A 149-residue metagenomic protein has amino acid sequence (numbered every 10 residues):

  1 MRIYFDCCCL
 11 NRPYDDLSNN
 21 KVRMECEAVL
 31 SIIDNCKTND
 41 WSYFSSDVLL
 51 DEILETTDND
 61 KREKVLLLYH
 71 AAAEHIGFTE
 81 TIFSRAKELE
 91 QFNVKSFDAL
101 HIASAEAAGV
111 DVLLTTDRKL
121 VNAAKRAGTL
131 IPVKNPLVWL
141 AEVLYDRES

Functional and structural regions predicted by a protein language model:
R2, D16-C26, N35, Q91 (+1 more regions): Acidic, PIN/NYN-like endoribonuclease modules and their adjacent C-terminal/linker elements
Y4-T57, H70, H75, L137 (+1 more regions): PIN/NYN-family metal-dependent endoribonuclease catalytic core
L54, K87, K125: A short local structural element in Rossmann-fold oxidoreductases
D58-N59, K95: Alpha-helix boundary/capping and short turn/kink residues
K61-K64: Substrate-recognition/cap helix-loop segment adjacent to the acidic, metal-dependent catalytic center of Asp-based
L67: An acidic/histidine-cluster motif and surrounding catalytic segment that typifies divalent-metal-assisted enzyme active
A73-R118, N122: Active-site neighborhoods of divalent-metal-dependent phosphate/nucleic-acid chemistry enzymes
